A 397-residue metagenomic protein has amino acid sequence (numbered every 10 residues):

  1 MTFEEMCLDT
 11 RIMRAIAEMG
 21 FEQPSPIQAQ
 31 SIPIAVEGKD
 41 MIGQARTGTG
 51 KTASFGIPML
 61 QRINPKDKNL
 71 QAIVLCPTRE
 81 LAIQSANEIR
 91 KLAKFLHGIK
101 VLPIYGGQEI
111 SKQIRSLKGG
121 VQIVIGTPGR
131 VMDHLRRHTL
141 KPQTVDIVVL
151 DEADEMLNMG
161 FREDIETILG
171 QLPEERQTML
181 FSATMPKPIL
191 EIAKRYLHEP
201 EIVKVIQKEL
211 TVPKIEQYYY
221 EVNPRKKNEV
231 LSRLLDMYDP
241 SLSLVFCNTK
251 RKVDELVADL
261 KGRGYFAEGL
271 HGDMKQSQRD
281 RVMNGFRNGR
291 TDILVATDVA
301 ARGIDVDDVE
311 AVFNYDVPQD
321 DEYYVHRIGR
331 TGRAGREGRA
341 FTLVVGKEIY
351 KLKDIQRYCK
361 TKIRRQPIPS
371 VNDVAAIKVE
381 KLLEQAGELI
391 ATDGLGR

Functional and structural regions predicted by a protein language model:
M1-Q44: Conserved pre-motif I regulatory segment
E5, T10-E18, K68-R136, T144-I147 (+5 more regions): Conserved nucleic-acid-binding Ia/Ib motif block in the N-terminal RecA-like helicase ATPase lobe
I32-M41, T52-D67, N87-A93, E163: Walker A/P-loop NTP-binding motif
M41, A72-V74, V101, V124 (+6 more regions): Hydrophobic/aliphatic anchor position in the core parallel beta-sheet of P-loop NTPase nucleotide-binding domains
K118-G119, Q177-F181, L190-A296, A301 (+1 more regions): Helicase motor core with emphasis on the C-terminal RecA-like subdomain
K141-K208, Q356: Post-DEXD/H (motif II) to motif III coupling segment of the RecA-like Helicase ATP-binding lobe
R263-I293, T297-D354, Y358: Conserved RecA-like helicase motor core of SF1/SF2 enzymes
R336-R397: Arginine-glycine-biased low-complexity disordered regions
